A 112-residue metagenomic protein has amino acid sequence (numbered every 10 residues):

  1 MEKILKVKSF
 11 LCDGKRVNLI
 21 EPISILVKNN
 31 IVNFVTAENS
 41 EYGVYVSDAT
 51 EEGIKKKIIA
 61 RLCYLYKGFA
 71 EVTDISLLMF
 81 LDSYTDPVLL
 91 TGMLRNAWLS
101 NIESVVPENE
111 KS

Functional and structural regions predicted by a protein language model:
M1-L26, V32, E52, K56-S112: Short, charged, surface-exposed hinge/linker loops at domain edges that act as mobile lids or interdomain connectors
V27-N29, E38-N39: Short, contiguous, helix-prone interaction/anchoring segments in small proteins
N33-T36, Y45: General beta-strand recognition
S40-G53: A short, exposed loop/beta-hairpin motif centered on an aromatic-Gly-Thr core
